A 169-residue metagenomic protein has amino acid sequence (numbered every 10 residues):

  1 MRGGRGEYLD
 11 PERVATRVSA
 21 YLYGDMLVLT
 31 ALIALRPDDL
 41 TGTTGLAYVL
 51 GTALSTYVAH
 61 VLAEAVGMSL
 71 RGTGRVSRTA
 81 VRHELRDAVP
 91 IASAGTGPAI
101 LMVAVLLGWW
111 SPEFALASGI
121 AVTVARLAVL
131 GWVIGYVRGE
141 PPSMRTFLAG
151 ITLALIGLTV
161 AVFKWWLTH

Functional and structural regions predicted by a protein language model:
V14-D39, A154-L155: The first (N-terminal) embedded transmembrane alpha-helix
L22-L29, P90-M102: Core segments of transmembrane alpha-helices that mediate helix-helix packing or line hydrophobic substrate/ligand
A47-V58, E113-A125: Structural signature of hydrophobic alpha-helical transmembrane segments
Y57-G72: Membrane-water interface of transmembrane alpha-helices
G74-I91: Juxtamembrane helix-capping/reentrant segments at transmembrane boundaries
T96-I120: Alpha-helical transmembrane segments and their membrane-interface junctions in multi-pass membrane proteins
W132-L155: Interfacial loop-to-transmembrane junctions
T159-H169: Juxtamembrane boundary at the C-terminal end of a transmembrane helix
